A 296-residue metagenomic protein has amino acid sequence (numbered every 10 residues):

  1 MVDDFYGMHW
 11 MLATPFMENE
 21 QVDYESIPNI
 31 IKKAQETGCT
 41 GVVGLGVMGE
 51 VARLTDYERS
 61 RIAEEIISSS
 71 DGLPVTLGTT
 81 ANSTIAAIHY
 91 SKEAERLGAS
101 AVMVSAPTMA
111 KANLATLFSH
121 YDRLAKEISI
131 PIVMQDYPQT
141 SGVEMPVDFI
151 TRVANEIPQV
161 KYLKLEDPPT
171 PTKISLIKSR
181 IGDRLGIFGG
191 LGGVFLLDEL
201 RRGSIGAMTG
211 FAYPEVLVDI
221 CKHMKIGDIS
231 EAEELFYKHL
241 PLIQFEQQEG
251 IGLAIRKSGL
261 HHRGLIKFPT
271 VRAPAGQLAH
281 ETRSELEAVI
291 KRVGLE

Functional and structural regions predicted by a protein language model:
V2-E144, L260: Active-site beta->alpha loop and helix N-cap motifs at the rims of alpha/beta catalytic domains
H9-P15, I31, T37-C39, E93 (+3 more regions): C-terminal alpha-helical cap/extension of soluble enzyme domains
Q21, R53, Y57, K111 (+4 more regions): Charge-dense, low-complexity intrinsically disordered segments
I27, R59, A63, A87 (+6 more regions): A general structural signal for well-ordered alpha-helical segments in protein cores
T37, S69-G72, L97, E127 (+5 more regions): Alpha-helix C-cap/termination motif
G44, V104, Q135, T209 (+2 more regions): Residue-level detector of family-conserved "landmark" positions at structurally sensitive sites
P74-V75, I132, K161, L185 (+1 more regions): Secondary-structure boundary/capping signal
K126, P138-Q248: Catalytic alpha/beta core domains of metabolic enzymes, predominantly
